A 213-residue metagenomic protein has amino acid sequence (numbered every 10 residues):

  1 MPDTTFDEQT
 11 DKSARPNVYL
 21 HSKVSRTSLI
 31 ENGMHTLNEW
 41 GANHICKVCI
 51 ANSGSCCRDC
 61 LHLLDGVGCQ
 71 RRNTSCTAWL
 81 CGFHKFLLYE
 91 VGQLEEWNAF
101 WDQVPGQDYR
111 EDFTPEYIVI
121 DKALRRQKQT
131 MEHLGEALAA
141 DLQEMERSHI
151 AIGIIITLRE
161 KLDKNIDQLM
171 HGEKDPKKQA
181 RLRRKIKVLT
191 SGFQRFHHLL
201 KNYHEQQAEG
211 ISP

Functional and structural regions predicted by a protein language model:
M1-P213: Short loop/turn segments that flank or connect secondary-structure elements
